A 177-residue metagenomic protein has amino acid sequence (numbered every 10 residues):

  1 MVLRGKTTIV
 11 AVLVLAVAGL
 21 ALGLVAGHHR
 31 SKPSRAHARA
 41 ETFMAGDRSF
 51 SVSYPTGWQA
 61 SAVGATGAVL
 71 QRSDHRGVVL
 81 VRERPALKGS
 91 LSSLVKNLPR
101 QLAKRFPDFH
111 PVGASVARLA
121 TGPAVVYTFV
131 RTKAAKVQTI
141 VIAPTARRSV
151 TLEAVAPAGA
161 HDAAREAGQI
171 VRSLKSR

Functional and structural regions predicted by a protein language model:
V2-G5, H29, R35, A60-Q169: Conserved polar/disulfide-associated segments of primarily extracytoplasmic proteins
T8-V25: Hydrophobic membrane-insertion alpha-helices, especially the h-region of bacterial N-terminal signal peptides
L20-E41: C-terminal region of N-terminal signal peptides and the immediate post-cleavage residues of exported proteins
R35-V63: N-terminal "mature-domain start" segment
I170-R177: Extracellular, beta-strand-rich glycan-interacting domains
